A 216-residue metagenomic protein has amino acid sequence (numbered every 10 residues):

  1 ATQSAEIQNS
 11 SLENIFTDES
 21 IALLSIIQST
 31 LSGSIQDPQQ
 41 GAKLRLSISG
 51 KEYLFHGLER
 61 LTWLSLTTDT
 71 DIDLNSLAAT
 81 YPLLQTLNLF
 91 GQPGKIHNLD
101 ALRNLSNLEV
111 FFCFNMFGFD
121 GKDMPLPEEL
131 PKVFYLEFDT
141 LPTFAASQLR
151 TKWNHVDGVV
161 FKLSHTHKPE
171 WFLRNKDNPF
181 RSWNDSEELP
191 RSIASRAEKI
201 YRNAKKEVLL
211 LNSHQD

Functional and structural regions predicted by a protein language model:
A1-A79, L83-F172: Concave beta-strand-loop units of leucine-rich repeat
P169-S213: Short terminal alpha-helical segments
